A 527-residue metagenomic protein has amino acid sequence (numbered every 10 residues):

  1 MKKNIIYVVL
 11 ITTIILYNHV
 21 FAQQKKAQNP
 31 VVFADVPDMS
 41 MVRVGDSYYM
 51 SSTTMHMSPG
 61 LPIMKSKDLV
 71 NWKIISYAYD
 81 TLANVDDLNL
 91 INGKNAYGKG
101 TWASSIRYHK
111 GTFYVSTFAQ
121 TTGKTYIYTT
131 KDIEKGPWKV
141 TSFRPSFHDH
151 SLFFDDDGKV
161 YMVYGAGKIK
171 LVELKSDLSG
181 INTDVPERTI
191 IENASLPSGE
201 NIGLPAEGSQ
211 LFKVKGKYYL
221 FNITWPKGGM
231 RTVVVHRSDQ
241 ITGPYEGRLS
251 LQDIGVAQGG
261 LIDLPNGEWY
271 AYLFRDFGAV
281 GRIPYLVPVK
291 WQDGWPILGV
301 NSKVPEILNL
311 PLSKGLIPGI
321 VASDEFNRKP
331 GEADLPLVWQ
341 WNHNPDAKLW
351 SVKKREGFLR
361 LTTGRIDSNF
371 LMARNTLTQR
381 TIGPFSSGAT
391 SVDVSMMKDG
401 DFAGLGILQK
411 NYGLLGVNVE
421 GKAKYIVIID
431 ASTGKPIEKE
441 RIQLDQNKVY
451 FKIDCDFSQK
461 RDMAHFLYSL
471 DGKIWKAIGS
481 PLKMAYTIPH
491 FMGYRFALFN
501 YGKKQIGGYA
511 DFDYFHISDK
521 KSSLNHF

Functional and structural regions predicted by a protein language model:
M1-K25: Bacterial Sec-dependent N-terminal signal peptides
F21-F527: Carbohydrate-active catalytic/glycan-binding domains of CAZyme proteins, especially the secreted or lumenal ectodomains
